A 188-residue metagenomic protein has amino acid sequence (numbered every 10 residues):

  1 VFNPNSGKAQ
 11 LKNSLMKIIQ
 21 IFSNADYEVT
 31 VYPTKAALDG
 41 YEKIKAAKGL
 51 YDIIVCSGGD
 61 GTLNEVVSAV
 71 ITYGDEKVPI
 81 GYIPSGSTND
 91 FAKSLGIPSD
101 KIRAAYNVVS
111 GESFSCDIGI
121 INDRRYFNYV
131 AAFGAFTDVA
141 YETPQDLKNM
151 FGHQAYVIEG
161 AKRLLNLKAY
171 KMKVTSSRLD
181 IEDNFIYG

Functional and structural regions predicted by a protein language model:
V1-S57, N64: ATP/NTP phosphate-donor binding region
K12-S14, V67-V70, K93-L95: Short amphipathic alpha-helical segments
A25, Y32-T34, Y73-G188: Catalytic core of DAGKc-family lipid kinases
G58-G59, A132: Helix N-cap/beta->alpha junction signal
G59-D60, G86: Gly/Ser-rich catalytic serine loop of serine hydrolases
T62-D75: Short Gly/Thr/Asp-enriched flexible loops that form oxyanion-binding sites at enzyme active sites
